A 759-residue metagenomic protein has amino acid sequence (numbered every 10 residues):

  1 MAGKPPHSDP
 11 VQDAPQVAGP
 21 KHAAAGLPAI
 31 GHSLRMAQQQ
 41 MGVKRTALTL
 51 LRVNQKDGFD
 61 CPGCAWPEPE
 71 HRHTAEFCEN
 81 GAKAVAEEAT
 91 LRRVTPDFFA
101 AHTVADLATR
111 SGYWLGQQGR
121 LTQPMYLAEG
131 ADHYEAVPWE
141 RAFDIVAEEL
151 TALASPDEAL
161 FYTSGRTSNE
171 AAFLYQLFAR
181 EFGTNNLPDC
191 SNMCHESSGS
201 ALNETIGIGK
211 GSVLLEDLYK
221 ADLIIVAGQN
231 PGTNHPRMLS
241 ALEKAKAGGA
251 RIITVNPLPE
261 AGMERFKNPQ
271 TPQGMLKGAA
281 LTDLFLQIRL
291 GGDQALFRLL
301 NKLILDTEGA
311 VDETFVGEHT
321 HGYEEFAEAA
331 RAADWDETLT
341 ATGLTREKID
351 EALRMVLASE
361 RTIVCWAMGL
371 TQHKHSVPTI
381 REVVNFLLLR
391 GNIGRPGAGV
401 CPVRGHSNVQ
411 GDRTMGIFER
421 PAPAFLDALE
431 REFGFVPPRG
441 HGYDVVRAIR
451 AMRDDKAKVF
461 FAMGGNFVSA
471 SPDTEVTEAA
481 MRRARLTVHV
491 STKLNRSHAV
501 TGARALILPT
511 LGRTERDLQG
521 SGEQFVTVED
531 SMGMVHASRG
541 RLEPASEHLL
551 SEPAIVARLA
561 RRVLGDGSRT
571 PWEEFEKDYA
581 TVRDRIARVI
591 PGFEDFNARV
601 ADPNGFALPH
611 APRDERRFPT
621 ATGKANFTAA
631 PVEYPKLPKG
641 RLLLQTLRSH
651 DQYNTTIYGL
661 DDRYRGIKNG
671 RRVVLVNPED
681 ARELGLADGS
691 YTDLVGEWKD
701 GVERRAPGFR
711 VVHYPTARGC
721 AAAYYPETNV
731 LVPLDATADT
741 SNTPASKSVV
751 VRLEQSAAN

Functional and structural regions predicted by a protein language model:
M1-G58: Intrinsically disordered, low-structural-confidence terminal and linker regions
R35-G42, L50-D157, P257-E360: Cofactor-/ligand-binding subdomain signature composed of acidic, glycine-rich, tryptophan-containing flexible loops
K56, G116-Q118, P156, S359 (+6 more regions): Sequence-level motif detector for i,i+2 pairs with an aromatic at +2
E79-R93, F161, I380, V384 (+4 more regions): Flexible, low-complexity linker and terminal segments
P124, Y162-S164, Q645-L647: Acidic/polar N-terminal loop/beta-strand segments that form early-domain functional surfaces
Y134-V137, R141-K220: Long, structured ligand/cofactor-binding scaffold of large enzymes
E196-P396, V403-R585, G640-L643, L647-N759: Non-catalytic alpha/beta scaffold blocks inside enzyme catalytic domains
F575-R663: Long, low-complexity segments enriched in small/aliphatic residues
